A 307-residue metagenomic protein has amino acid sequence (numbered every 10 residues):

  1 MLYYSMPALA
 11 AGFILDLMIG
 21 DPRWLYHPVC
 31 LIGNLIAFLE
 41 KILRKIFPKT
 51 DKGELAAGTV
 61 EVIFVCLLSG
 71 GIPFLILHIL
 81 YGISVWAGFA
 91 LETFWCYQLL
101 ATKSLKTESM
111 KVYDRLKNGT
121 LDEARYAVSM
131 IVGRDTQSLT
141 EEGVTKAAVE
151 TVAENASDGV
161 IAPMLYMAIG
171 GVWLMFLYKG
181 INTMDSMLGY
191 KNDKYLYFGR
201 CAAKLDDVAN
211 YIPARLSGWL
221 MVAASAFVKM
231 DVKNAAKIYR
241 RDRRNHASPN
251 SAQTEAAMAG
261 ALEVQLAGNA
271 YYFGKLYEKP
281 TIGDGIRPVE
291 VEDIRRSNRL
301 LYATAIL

Functional and structural regions predicted by a protein language model:
M1-L177, I181, G189-L307: Hydrophobic alpha-helical transmembrane segments
